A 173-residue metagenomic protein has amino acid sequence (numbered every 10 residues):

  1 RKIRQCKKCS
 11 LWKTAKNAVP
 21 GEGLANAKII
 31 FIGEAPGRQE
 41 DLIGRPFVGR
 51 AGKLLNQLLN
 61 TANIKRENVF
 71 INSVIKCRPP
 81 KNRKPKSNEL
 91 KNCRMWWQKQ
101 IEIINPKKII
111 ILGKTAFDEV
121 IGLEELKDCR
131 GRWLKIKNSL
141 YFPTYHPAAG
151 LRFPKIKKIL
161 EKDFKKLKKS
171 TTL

Functional and structural regions predicted by a protein language model:
R1-R50, T61, K137, S170-L173: Active-site and ligand/interface coordination hotspots across diverse enzymes and nucleic-acid-associated assemblies
K16-V19, K53-L55, S87-K91: Short N-terminal helix-initiation segments at or just after the protein's N-terminus
R45-G52, K157, E161: Short amphipathic alpha-helical segment that frequently serves as the phosphate-/nucleotide-binding helix
R50-V69: The first long alpha-helix at the start of the GST-like C-terminal all-alpha domain
A62, R66-E67, V74-L173: Glycine/proline-rich loop-helix segments at beta-alpha junctions forming the active-site rim of enzyme cores
